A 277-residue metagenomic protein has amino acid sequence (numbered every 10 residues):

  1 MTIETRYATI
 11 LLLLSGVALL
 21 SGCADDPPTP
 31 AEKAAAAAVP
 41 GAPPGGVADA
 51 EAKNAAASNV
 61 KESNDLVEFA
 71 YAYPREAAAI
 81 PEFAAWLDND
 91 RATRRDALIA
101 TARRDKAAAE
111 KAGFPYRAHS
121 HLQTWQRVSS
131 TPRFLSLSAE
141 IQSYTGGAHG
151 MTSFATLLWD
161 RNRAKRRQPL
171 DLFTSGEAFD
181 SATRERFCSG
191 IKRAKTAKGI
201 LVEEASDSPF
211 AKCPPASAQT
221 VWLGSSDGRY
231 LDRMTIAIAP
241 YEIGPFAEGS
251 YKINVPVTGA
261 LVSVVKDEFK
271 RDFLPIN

Functional and structural regions predicted by a protein language model:
T2-L11: Bacterial N-terminal signal peptides that target proteins for export
L12-S15, K165: Short, functionally important structural connectors and interaction interfaces within domains
G16-V17, S206: Residue-level signal for mature regions of secreted extracellular proteins and peptides
L19-G22: C-terminal motif of bacterial Sec signal peptides marking the signal peptidase cleavage site
A24-N277: Compositionally biased intrinsically disordered regions enriched in Thr/Gly
